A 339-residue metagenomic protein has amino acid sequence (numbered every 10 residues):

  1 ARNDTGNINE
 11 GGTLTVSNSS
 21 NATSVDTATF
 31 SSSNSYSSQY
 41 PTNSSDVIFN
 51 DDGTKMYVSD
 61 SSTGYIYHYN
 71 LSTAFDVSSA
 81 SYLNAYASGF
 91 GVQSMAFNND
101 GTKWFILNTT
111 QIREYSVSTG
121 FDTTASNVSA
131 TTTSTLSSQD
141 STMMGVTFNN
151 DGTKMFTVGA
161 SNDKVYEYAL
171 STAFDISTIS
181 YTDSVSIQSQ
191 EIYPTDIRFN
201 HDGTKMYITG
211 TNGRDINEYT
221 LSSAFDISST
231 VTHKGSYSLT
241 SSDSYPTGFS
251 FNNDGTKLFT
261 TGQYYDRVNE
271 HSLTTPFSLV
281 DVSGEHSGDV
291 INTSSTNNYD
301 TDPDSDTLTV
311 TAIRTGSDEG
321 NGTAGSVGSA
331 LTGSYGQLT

Functional and structural regions predicted by a protein language model:
A1-N21, D281-L331: Extracellular ectodomain surface segments
N21-V25, N70-S78, Y115-A125, Y168-S177 (+2 more regions): Short loop/turn segments immediately following beta-strands, especially the blade-tip and inter-blade linker loops
S31-Y40, S81-A87, S129-S137, S180-Q188 (+1 more regions): A short beta-strand motif characteristic of beta-propeller blades
D51-D52, F97-D100, N150-D151, H201-D202 (+1 more regions): Residue-level detector of Asp-centered blade-edge/turn motifs that repeat once per structural unit in beta-propeller
S61, T109, A160, T211 (+1 more regions): Short loop/turn segments immediately following the C-termini of beta-strands
G248-V280: Blade-level signature of beta-propeller repeat domains, shared across WD40, Kelch, NHL, RCC1 and BNR/Asp-box propellers
